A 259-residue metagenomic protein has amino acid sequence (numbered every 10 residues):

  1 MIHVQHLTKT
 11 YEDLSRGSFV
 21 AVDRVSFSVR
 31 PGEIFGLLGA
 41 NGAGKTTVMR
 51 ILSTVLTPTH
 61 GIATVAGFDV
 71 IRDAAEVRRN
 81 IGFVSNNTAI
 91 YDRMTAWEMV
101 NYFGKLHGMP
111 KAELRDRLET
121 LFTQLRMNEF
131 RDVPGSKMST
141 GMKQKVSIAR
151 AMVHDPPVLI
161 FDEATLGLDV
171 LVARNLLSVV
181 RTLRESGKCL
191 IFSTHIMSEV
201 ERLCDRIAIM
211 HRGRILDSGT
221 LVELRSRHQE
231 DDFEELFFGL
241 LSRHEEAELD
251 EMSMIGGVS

Functional and structural regions predicted by a protein language model:
M1-V4, T10-R24, P31, D73-A74: A short, flexible loop at the N-terminus of ABC-type nucleotide-binding domains that lies
N101, K105, A112-F130, S178: Conserved ABC ATPase "signature" region
P134-M138: Conserved ABC ATPase signature
D155: Conserved catalytic motifs of ABC-family nucleotide-binding domains
L159-E163: Catalytic Walker B motif of ABC-type/P-loop ATPase nucleotide-binding domains
S218-G219: ABC ATPase "signature
